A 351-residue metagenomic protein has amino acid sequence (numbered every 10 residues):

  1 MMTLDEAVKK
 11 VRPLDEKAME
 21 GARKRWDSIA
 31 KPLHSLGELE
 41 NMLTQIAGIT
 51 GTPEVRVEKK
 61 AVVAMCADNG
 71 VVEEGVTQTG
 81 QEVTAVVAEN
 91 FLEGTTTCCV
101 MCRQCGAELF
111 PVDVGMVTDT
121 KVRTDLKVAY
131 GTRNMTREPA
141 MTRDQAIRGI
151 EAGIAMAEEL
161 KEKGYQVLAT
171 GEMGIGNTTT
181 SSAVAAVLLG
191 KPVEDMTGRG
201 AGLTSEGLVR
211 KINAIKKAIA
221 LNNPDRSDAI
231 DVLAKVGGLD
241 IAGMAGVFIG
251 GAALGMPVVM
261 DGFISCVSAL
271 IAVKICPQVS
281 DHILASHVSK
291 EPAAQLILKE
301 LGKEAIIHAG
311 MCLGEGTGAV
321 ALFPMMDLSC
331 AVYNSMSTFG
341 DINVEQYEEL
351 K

Functional and structural regions predicted by a protein language model:
M2-K351: N-terminal loops that bind phosphate or other acidic moieties and the adjacent beta-alpha structural core
